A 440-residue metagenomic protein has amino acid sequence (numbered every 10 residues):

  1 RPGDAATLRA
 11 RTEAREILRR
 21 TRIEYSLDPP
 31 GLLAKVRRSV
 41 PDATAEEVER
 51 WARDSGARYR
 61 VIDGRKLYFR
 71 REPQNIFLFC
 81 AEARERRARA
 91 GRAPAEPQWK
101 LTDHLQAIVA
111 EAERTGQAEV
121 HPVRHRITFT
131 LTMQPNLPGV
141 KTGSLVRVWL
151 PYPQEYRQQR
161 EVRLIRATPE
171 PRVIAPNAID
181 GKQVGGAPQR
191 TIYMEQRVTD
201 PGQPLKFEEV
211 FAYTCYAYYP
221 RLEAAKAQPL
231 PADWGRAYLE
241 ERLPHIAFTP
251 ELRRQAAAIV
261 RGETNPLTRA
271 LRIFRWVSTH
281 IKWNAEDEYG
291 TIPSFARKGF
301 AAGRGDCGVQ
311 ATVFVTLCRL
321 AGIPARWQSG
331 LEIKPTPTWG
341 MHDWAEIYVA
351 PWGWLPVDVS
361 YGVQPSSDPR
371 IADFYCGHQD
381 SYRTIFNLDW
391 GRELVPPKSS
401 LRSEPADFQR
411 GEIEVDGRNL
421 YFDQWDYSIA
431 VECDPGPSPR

Functional and structural regions predicted by a protein language model:
D4, L8-R11: Extended non-globular interaction regions in eukaryotic gene-expression and organellar proteins
A14-Y218: Intrinsically disordered, low-complexity N-terminal segments that are enriched in acidic
Y152-Q154, F211-C215, K226, S329-L331 (+1 more regions): A mature extracytoplasmic/lumenal domain signature
G186-Y193, T199-A301: Acidic low-complexity segments
P266-I273, G303-C318: Active-site nucleophilic cysteine motif
R275-T279, A311-T312, R319, D343 (+2 more regions): Well-ordered beta-sheet/strand-loop patches within structured domains
V309-K398: Hydrophobic/aromatic-rich core segments of domains that either
Q379-R440: Low-complexity, Gly/Ser/Thr/Pro-rich intrinsically disordered linker/tail segments
